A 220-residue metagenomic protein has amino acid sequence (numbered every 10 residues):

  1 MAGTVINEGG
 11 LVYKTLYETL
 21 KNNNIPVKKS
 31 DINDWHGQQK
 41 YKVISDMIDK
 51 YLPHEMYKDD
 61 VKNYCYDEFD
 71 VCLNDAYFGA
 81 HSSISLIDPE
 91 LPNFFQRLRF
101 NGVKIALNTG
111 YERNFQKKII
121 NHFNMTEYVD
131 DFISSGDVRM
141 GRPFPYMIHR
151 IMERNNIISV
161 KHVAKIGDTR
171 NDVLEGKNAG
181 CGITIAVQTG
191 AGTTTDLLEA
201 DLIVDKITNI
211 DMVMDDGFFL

Functional and structural regions predicted by a protein language model:
M1-P92, F100, K117: N-terminal helical cap/lid subdomain that shapes the substrate entry/recognition surface in HAD-like hydrolases
N7, I84-S85, L107, V163 (+1 more regions): Residue-level marker of alpha-helix boundaries and capping positions
L16-Y17, Y77-F78, K104-L107, G136-V138 (+1 more regions): N-terminal start-of-chain detector that recognizes signal peptides and the immediate post-cleavage beginning
T19, C65, N108-G110, N114 (+1 more regions): Anionic, Ser/Thr-rich low-complexity intrinsically disordered regions
P26, K104, G182: Residue-level detector of anion-binding/catalytic polar loops
W35, N108-G110, I166: Structural motif
I87, N108, M140: Residue-level marker of regulatory loop/turn positions in helix-turn-helix DNA-binding domains and in histidine
P92, Q96-R99, E112-L220: Asp-based, Mg2+/Mn2+-dependent phosphohydrolase catalytic module
